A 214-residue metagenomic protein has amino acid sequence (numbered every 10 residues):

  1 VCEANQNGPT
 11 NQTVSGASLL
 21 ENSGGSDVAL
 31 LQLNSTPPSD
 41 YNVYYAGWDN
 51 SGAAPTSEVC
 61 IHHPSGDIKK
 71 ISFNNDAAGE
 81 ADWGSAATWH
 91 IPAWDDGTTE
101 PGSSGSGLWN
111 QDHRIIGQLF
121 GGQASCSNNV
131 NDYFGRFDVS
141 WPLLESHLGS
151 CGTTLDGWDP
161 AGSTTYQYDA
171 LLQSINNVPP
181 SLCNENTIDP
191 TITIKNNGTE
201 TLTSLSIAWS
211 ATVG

Functional and structural regions predicted by a protein language model:
V1-T88: Serine endopeptidase catalytic core focused on the charge-relay Asp
A4-Q6, N128-D132: Surface-exposed intrinsically disordered loops and tails
V28, P55, S103, Q167 (+1 more regions): Short coil/loop residues immediately preceding or within conserved phosphate-binding loops of NTP-utilizing enzyme
Q32-P37, A93-T99: A structural micro-motif recognizing beta-strand termini and the immediately following turn/loop segments
G97-L119: Catalytic nucleophile loop of clan PA
Q123-A124: A short acidic/small-residue loop/turn micro-motif
V130-D169: A recurrent domain-boundary module in secreted/ectodomain proteins
T165-G214: Extracellular/luminal regions of secreted and cell-surface proteins that mediate adhesion/ECM remodeling
